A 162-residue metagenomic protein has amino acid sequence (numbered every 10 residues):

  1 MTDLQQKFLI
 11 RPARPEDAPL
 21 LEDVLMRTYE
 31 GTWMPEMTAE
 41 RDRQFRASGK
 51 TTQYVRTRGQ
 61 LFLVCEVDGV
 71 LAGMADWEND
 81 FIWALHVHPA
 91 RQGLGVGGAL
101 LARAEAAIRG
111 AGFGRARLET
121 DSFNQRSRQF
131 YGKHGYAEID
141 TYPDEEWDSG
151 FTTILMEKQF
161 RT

Functional and structural regions predicted by a protein language model:
M1-E16, T162: Conserved N-terminal entry element of GNAT/NAT acetyltransferase domains
Q6, Y54, G114-T162: C-terminal "cap" of GNAT-fold acetyltransferases
E22-T52: Conserved GNAT-fold acetyl-CoA-binding loop/helix
G49-V64, F81: A short helix-loop-beta-strand connector motif used in the catalytic cores of GNAT acetyltransferases and, in some
L61-G73: Conserved beta-hairpin
C65, H86, G93-L101, F113: Glycine-rich acyl-CoA binding loop
E78-A90: Conserved acetyl-CoA binding element of GNAT-fold acetyltransferases
G93-A106, Q129, K133: Conserved acetyl-CoA-binding loop-helix of GNAT-fold acetyltransferases
